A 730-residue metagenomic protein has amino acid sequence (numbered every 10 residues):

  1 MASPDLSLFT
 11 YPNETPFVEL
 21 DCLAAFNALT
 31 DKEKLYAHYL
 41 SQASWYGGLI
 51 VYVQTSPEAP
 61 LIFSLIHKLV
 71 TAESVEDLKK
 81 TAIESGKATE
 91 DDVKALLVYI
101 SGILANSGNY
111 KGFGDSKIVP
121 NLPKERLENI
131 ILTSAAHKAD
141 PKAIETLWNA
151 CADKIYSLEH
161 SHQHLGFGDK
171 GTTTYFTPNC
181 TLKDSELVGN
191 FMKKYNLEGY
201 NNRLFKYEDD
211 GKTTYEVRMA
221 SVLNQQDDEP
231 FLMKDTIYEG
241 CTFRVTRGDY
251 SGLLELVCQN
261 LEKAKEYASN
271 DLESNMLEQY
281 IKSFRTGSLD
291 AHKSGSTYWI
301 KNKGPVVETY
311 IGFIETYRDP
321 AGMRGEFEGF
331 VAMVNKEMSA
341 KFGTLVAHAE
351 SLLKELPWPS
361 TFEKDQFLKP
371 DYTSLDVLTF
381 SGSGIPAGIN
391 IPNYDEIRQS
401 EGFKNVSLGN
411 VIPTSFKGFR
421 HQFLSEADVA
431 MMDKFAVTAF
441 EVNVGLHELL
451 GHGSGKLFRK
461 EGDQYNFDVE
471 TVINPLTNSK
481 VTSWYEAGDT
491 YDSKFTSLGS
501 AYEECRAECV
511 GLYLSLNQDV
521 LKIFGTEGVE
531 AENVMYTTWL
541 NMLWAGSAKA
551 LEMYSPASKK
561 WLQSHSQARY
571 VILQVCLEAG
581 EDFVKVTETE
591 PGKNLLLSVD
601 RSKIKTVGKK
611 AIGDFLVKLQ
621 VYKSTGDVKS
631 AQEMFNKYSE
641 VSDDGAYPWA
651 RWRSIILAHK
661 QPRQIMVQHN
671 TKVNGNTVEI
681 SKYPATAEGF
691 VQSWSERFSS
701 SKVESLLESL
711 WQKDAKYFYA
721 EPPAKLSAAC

Functional and structural regions predicted by a protein language model:
A2-D77: N-terminal-proximal low-complexity accessory segments that begin disordered and transition into the first
T30, N270, A439-E461, A507-E508 (+1 more regions): Active-site recognition of the HExxH zinc-binding catalytic motif
S44, L69-E73, K265-A268, L272 (+7 more regions): A generic secondary-structure signal for well-formed alpha-helical elements
V51, T490-C505, C509-Y622: Long, well-structured alpha-helical subdomains associated with metal-dependent extracellular/ecto-lumenal hydrolases
K79, I83, D271-E278, E461-F467 (+2 more regions): Short, glycine/acidic-rich hinge or "gate" loops at secondary-structure transitions that mediate conformational
L97-S101, N106-N224, D228, E239-F440: Contiguous, non-catalytic segments that form substrate-binding/exosite surfaces or channel walls
G455-E503: Post-HEXXH active-site segment of zinc metalloproteases
L596-C730: Extended, compositionally biased alpha-helical segments that mediate assembly or anchoring
